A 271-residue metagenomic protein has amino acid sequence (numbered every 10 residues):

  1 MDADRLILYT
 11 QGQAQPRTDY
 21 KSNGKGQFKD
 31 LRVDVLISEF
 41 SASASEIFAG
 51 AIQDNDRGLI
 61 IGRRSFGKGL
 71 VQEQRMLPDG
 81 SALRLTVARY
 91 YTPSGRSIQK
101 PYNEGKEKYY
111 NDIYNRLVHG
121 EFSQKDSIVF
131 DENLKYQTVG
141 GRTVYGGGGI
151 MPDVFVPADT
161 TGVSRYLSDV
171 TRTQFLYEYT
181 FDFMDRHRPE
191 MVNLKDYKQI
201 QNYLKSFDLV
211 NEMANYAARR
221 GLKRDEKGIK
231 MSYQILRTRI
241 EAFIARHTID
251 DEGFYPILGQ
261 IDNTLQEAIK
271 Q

Functional and structural regions predicted by a protein language model:
M1-D4, D30-D34, S45-A49, Q53 (+4 more regions): Extracytoplasmic/secreted envelope proteins and their assembly/folding machinery, especially bacterial periplasmic
M1-Q11, I37-S41, D56, R64 (+6 more regions): Sec/Tat-exported extracytoplasmic proteins
M1-S43, L70-M76, Y91: Gly/Ser/Thr-rich loop/hinge elements
Q11, A49, I61, F66-K68 (+3 more regions): Short glycine-rich loop/turn motifs that provide flexible caps or phosphate-binding loops at active sites
Y20-G24, I47, I61, G69-M76 (+4 more regions): Intrinsically disordered, low-complexity boundary segments flanking structured domains
A44, D56, I61-R63, G67-L134: Polar, glycine-rich mid-to-C-terminal structural blocks that act as macromolecule-binding/assembly scaffolds
S97-I98, Y102-Q271: Conserved functional hotspot residues or short segments at active or partner-binding sites across diverse domains
